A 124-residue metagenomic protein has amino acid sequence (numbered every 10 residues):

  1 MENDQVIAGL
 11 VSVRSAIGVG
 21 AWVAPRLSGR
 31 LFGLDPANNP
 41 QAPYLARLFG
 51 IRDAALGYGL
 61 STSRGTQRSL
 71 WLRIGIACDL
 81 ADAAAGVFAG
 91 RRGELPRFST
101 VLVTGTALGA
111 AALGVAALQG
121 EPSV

Functional and structural regions predicted by a protein language model:
M1-V124: Short amphipathic, positively biased membrane-proximal segments that drive organelle/inner-membrane targeting
